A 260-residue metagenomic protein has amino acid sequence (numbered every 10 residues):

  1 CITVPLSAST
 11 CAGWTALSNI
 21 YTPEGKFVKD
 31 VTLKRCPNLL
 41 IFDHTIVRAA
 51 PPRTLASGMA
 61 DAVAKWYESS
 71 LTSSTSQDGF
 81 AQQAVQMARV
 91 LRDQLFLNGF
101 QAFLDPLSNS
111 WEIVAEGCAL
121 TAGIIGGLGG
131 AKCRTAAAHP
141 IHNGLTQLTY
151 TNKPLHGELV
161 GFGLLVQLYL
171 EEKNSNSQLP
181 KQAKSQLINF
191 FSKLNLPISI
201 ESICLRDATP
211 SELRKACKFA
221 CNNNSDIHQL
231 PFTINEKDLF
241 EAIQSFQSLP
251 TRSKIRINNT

Functional and structural regions predicted by a protein language model:
C1-Q86: A glycine/threonine-rich phosphate-anchoring loop and its flanking beta-alpha core in nucleotide/phosphate-binding
L33-K34, L128-G130, S225: Short hydrophobic "helix-edge" motifs at membrane interfaces and signal-peptide entry regions
P51, S69-S76, G129-G130, L170-S177 (+2 more regions): Short helix-capping/linker segments at secondary-structure and domain boundaries
W66, S70-S73, T121, L194 (+1 more regions): A short secondary-structure junction motif
Q77-K193: Active-site segments that bind and position negatively charged phosphate/pyrophosphate groups
S177-T260: C-terminal charged capping/lid subdomain of soluble metabolic enzymes
